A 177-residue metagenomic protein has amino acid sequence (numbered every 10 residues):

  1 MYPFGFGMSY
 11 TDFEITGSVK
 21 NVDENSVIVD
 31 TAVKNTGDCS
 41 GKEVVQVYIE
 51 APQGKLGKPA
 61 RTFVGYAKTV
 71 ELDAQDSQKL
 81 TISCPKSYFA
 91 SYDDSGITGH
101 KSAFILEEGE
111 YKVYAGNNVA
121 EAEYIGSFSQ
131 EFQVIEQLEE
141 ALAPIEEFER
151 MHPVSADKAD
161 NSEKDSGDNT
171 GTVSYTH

Functional and structural regions predicted by a protein language model:
M1-T170: Intrinsically disordered, low-complexity Ser/Thr/Gly-rich stretches
V173-H177: Conserved small/polar residues in nucleotide/adenosyl-binding loops
